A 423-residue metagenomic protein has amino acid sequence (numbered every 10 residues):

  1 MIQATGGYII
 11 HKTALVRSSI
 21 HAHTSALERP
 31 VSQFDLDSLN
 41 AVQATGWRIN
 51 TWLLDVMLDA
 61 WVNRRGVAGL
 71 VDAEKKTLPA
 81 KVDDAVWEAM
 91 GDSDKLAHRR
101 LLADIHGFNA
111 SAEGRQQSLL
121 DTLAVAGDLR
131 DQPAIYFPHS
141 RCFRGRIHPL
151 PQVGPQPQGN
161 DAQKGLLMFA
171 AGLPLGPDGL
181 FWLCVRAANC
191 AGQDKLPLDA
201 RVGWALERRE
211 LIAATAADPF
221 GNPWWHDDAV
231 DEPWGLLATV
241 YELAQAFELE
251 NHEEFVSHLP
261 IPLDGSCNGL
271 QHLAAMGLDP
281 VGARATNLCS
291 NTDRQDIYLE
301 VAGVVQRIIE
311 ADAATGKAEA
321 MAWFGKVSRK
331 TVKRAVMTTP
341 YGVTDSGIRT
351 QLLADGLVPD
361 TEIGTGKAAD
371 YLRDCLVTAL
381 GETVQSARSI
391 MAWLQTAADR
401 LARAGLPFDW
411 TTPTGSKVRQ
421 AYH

Functional and structural regions predicted by a protein language model:
M1-V336, P340-H423: Non-catalytic nucleic-acid-binding interfaces of large nucleic-acid enzymes and RNP effectors
